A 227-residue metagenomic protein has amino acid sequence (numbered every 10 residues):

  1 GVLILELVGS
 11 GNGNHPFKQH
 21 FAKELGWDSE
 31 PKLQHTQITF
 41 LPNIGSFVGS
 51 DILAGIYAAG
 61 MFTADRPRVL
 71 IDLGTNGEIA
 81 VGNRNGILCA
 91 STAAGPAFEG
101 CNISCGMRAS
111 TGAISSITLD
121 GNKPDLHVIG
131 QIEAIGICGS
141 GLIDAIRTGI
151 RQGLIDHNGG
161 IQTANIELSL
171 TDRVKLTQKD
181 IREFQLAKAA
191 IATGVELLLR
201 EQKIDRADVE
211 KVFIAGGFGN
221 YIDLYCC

Functional and structural regions predicted by a protein language model:
G1, L73-T75, Q162-E167, D208-F218: A glycine-rich phosphate-binding loop feature that marks nucleotide/adenosyl-phosphate handling sites
G1-G9, I204-A207, G216-C227: Short glycine/threonine-rich loop-to-helix capping motif typified by GTGT followed within a few residues by an Asp-Pro
L5-L25, N43, A54-A58, F62-S140 (+1 more regions): Glycine-rich phosphate-binding loop of actin/hexokinase-like ATP-binding domains
E24-S46, D51: Conserved catalytic cysteine-centered active-site region of acyl-thioester-dependent Claisen-condensing enzymes
P31-F40, D125-H127, L168-K179: Gly-rich Lys/Arg/Thr-decorated short loops/hinges at beta-loop-alpha junctions or inter-strand turns that position
D51, I137-A145, R182, L186-T193 (+1 more regions): Generic recognition of stable, solvent-exposed alpha-helical segments in well-folded globular domains
I52-G55, A59, Q185-A207: Phosphate/ATP-binding catalytic cores across multiple sugar-kinase/actin-like superfamilies, primarily ASKHA
I143-A187: Gly/charged contiguous loops adjacent to phosphate- or pyrophosphate-bearing nucleotide/cofactor binding elements
